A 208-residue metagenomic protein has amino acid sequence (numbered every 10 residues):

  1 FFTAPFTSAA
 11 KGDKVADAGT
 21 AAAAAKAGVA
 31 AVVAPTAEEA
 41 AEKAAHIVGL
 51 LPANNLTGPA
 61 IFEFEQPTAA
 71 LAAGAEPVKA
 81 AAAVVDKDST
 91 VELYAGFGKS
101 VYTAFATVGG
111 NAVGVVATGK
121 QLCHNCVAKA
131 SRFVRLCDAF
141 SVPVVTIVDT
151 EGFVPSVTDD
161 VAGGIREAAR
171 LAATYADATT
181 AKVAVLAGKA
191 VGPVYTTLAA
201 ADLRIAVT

Functional and structural regions predicted by a protein language model:
F1-T208: Ligand-binding clefts of soluble mixed alpha/beta catalytic domains
